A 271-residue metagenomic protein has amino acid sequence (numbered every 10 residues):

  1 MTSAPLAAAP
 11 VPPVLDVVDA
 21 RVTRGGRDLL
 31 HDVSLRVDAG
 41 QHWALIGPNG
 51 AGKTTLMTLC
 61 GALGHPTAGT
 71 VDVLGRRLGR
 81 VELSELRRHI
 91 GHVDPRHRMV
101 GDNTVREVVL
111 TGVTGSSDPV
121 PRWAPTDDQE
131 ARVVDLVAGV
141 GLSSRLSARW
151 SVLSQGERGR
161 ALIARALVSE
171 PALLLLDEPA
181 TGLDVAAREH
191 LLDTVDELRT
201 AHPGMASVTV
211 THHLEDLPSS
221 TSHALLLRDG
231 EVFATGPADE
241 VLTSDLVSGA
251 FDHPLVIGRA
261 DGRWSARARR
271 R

Functional and structural regions predicted by a protein language model:
I46-P48: The feature captures the beta-strand-to-loop junction immediately N-terminal to the Walker
G61: Helix-to-loop junction immediately C-terminal to a conserved catalytic motif
G69-G79: Conserved ABC transporter NBD signature motif
R77-G91, P119-T126: ABC ATPase NBD coupling module
R149-L153, E157: Conserved ABC ATPase signature
E170: Conserved catalytic motifs of ABC-family nucleotide-binding domains
L174-E178: Catalytic Walker B motif of ABC-type/P-loop ATPase nucleotide-binding domains
